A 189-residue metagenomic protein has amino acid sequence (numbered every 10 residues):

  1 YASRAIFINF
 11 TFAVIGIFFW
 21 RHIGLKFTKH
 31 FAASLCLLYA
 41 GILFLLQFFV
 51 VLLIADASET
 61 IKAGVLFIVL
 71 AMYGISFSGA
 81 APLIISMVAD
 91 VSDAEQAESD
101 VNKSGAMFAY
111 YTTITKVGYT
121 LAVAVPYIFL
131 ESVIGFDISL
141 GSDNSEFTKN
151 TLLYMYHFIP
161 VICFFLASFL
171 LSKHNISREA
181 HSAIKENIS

Functional and structural regions predicted by a protein language model:
Y1-S189: Membrane-embedded alpha-helical bundles of multi-pass transporters/translocases, especially carrier/permease families
